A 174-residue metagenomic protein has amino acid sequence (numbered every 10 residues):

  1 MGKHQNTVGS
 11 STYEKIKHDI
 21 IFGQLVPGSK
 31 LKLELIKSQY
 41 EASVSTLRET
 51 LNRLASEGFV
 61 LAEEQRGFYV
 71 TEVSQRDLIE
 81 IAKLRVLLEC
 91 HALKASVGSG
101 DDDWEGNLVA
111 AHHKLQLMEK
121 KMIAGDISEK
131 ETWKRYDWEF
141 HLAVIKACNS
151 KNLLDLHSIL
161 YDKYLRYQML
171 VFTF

Functional and structural regions predicted by a protein language model:
M1-G98, N152: Short linear motifs at protein or domain termini
D102-L170: Conserved amphipathic alpha-helical segments that form helical-bundle/coiled-coil interaction surfaces
F172-F174: Short, intrinsically disordered, charge-balanced linker/junction segments flanking boundaries in proteins
